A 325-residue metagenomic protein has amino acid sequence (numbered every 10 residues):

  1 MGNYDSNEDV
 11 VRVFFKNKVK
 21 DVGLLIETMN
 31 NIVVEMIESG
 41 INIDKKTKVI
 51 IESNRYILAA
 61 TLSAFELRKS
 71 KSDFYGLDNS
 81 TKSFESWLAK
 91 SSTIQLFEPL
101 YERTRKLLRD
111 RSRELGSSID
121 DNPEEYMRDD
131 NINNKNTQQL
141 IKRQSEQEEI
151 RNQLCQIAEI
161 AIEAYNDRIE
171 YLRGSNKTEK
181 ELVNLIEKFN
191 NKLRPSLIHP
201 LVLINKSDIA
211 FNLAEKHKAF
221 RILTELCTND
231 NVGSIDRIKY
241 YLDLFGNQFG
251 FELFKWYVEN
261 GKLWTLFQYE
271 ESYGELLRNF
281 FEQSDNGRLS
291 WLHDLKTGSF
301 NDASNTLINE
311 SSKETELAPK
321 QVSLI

Functional and structural regions predicted by a protein language model:
M1-E85: Non-catalytic protein-protein interaction scaffold segments in large eukaryotic complex-forming proteins
I51, A59-I325: Extended alpha-helical assembly domains of large eukaryotic scaffold proteins
